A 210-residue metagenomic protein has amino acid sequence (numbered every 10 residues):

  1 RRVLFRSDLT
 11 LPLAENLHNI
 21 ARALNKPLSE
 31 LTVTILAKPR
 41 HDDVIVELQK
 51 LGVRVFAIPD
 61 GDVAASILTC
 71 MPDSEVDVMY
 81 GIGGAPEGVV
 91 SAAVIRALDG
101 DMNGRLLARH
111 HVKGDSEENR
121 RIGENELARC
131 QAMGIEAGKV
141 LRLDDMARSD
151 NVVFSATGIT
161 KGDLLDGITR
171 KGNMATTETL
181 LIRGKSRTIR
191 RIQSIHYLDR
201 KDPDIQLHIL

Functional and structural regions predicted by a protein language model:
V3-L4: Short, small-residue-biased leader/transition segments that mark boundaries at the very start of proteins
T10-G172, E178-I182: An extended, acidic
R170-L210: Extended hydrophobic packing segments that form well-structured cores
